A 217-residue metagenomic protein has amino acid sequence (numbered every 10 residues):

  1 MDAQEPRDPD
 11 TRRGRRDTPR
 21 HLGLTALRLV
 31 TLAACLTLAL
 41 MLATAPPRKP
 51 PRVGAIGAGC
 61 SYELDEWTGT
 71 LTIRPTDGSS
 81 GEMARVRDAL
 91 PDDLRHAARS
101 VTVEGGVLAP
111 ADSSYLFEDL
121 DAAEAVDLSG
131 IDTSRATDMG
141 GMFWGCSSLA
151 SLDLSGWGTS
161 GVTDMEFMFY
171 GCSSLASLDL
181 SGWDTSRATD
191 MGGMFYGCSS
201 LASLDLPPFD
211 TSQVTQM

Functional and structural regions predicted by a protein language model:
M1-P50: Gram-positive cell-envelope targeting signals
D2, L42, G140-F143, E166-F169 (+1 more regions): Position-driven detector of the extreme protein N-terminus
E5, R28, M41, A45-P47 (+5 more regions): Short stretches within intrinsically disordered, low-complexity N-terminal or propeptide regions
R7, R13-R15, L22, F143 (+3 more regions): N-terminal compositionally biased or targeting/leader segments
R13, R20, T70-D77, H96-A109 (+4 more regions): Structural signature of tandem-repeat unit edges
K49-A122, G140-G145, Y170, Y196: Surface-exposed repetitive/solenoidal architectures
S113-L116, M139, M165, M191-M194 (+1 more regions): Glycine hotspots within beta-strands of MORN repeat arrays
